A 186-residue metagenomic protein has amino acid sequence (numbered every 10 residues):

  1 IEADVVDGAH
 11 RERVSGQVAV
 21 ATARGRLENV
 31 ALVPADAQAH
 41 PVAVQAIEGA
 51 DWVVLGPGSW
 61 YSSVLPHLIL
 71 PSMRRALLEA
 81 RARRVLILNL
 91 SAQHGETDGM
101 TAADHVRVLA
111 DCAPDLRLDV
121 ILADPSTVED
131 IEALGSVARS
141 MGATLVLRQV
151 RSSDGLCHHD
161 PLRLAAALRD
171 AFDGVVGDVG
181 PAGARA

Functional and structural regions predicted by a protein language model:
I1-V54, S59-A186: Conserved catalytic alpha/beta core of Sir2/sirtuin-type deacylases, generalized to analogous enzyme cores that bind
